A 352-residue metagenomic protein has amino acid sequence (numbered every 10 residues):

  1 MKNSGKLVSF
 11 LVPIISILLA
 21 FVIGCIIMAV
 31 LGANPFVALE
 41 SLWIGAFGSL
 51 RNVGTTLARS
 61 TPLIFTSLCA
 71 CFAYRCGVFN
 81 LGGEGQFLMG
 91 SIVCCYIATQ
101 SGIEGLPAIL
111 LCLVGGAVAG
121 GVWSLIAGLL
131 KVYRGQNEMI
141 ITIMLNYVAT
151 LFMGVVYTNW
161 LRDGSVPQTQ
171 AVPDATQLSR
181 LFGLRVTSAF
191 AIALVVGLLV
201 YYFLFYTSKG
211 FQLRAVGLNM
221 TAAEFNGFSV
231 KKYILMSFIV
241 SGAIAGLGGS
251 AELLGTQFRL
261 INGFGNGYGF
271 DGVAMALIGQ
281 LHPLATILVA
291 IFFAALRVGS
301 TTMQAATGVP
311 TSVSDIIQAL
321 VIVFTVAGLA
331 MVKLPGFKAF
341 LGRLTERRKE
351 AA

Functional and structural regions predicted by a protein language model:
M1-I17, L218, F225-K232, S300-A352: Cytosolic-side transmembrane-helix boundaries in multi-pass membrane proteins
K2-L11, Y74-G82, I103-L106, L110-P167 (+4 more regions): Short loop segments and helix-boundary regions at transmembrane helix junctions of multi-pass inner-membrane proteins
L18, S60-C71, Q86-I92, G121-L125 (+7 more regions): Hydrophobic alpha-helical segments embedded in the membrane of multi-pass proteins
I27-L31, V37, I44-S101, V118-Q136 (+2 more regions): Single transmembrane alpha-helix segments in multi-pass membrane proteins
A33-V37, Y74-S91, V132-I141, Q212 (+4 more regions): Short, non-helical or kinked segments that cap or interrupt transmembrane helices
E138-Y206, V313, L344-A352: Transmembrane helix-bundle core of multi-pass membrane transporters and related energy-transducing complexes
F182-R259, P283-L284: Helix-loop-helix "hairpin" substructures at the membrane interface of multi-pass membrane proteins
I239, I244-A251, G255-A319: Transmembrane alpha-helical segments in multi-pass inner-membrane proteins
